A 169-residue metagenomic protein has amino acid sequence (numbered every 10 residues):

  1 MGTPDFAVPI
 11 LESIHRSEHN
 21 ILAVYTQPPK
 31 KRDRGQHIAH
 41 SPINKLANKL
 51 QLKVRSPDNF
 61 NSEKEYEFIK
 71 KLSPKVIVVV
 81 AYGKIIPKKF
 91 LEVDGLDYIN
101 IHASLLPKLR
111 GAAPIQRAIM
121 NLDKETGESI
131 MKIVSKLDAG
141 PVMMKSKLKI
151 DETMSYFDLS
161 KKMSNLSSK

Functional and structural regions predicted by a protein language model:
M1-G35: N-terminal Rossmann-like dinucleotide-binding module
P4-H15, N48-R55, S73-K75: Hydrophobic N-terminal alpha-helices or hydrophobic patches in metabolic proteins across all domains of life
V8, H40, S62-Y66, K84 (+1 more regions): Structural motif corresponding to alpha-helix initiation and N-cap regions
S13-S17, L46-L50, F68, K89 (+1 more regions): Alpha-helical structural signal in soluble globular domains
S17, Q27, V76-K169: Donor/substrate-binding cores of folate-linked one-carbon enzymes
N20, Q51-K53, D97: Conserved beta-strand segments of alpha/beta enzyme cores
K31-S73: N-terminal glycine-/serine-/threonine-rich beta1-alpha1-beta2 phosphate-ribose binding loop of Rossmann-like
